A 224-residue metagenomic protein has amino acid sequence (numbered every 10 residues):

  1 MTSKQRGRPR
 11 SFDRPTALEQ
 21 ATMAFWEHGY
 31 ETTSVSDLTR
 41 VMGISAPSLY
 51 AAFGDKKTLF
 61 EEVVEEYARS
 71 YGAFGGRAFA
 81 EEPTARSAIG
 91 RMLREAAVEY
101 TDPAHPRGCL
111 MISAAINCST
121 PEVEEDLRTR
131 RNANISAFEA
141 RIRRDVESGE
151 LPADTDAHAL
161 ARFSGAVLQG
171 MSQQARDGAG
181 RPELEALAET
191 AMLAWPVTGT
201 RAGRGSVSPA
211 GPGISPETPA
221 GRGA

Functional and structural regions predicted by a protein language model:
M1-F12, T155, G199-A224: N-terminal intrinsically disordered/low-complexity leader segments
T2, T16, Q20, A24-T58 (+1 more regions): Helix-turn-helix
H28-E31, E82, S148: Short coil/turn segments at alpha/beta junctions that flank glycine-rich nucleotide-binding fingerprints
E62, G76-R107, A157-S164: Hydrophobic alpha-helical connector segments
E65-Y71: Short, basic, alpha-helical segments at the C-terminal edge of helix-turn-helix-like DNA-binding modules
G72, G90, P121-S148, H158-A159: Amphipathic alpha-helical packing segments from all-alpha helical-bundle domains
E99, R144, S164-P182, L193-G203: Amphipathic C-terminal alpha-helical segment
R107-N117, T155-Q174, A186-A194: Hydrophobic alpha-helical segments that form the core of small-molecule binding pockets and/or dimer interfaces
